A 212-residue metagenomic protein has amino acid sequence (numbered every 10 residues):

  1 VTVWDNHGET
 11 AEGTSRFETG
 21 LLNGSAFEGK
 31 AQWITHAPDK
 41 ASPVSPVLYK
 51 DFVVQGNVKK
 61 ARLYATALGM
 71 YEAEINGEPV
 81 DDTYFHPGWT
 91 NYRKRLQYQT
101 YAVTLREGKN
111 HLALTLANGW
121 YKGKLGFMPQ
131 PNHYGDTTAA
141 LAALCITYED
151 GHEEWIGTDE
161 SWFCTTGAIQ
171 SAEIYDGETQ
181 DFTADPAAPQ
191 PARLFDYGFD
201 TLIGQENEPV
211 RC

Functional and structural regions predicted by a protein language model:
D5-H7, E18-N23, D39, L48-T183 (+1 more regions): Accessory beta-strand-rich segments of carbohydrate-active enzymes
E9-S15: Extracellular and select intracellular beta-sandwich modules with Ser/Thr-enriched, small-residue motifs on
G24-E28, P43, P186, Y197-F199: Sequence-level motif detector for i,i+2 pairs with an aromatic at +2
K30-K40: Short, solvent-exposed loop/edge segments of extracellular or virion-exposed proteins
W33, P189, L202: Short clusters of hydrophobic/aromatic residues that line enzyme substrate/ligand-binding pockets
T35-A37, A67, R193: Pocket-edge structural micro-motifs
K40-S45, R193-C212: Edge strands and adjacent loops of beta-rich recognition modules
